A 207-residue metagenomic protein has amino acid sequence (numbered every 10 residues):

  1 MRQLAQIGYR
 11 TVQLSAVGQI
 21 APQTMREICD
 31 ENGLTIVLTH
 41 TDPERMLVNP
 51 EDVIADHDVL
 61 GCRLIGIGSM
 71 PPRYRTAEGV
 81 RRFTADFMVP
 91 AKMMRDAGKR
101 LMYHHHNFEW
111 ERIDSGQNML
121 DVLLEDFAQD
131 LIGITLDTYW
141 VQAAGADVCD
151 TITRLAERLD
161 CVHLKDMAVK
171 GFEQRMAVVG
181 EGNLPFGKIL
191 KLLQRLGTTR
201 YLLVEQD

Functional and structural regions predicted by a protein language model:
M1-L64: N-terminal pre-domain/capping segments
M1-R2, P22-R26, P50-I54, T84-A91 (+4 more regions): Generic structural signal for well-ordered alpha-helices, preferentially at hydrophobic/aromatic core positions
L4, V12, C29, H57 (+6 more regions): Conserved, mostly hydrophobic/aromatic
I7, L34, L60, D130 (+3 more regions): Structured loop/turn residues at beta-strand edges in well-structured enzyme cores
V12-L14, I36-T41, I65-I67, L101-Y103 (+3 more regions): Hydrophobic faces of well-ordered beta-strands that scaffold small-molecule active sites in alpha/beta enzyme cores
P43-G133, V141-A143: Active-site acidic/histidine proton-transfer and metal-coordination neighborhood in alpha/beta enzyme cores
D96-F186, L192: Acidic/histidine-rich catalytic cores of soluble enzymes
G182-D207: Long hydrophobic alpha-helical segments typical of transmembrane helices together with their membrane-interfacial
